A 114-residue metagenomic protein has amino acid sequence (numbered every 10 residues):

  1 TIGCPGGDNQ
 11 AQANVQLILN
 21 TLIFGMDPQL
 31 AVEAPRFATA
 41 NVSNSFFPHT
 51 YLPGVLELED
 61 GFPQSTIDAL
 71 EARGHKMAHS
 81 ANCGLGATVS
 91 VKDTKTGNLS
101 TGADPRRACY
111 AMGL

Functional and structural regions predicted by a protein language model:
T1-S80: Proteins synthesized as precursors that undergo proteolytic processing into mature forms
E57-L114: Cofactor-centric catalytic regions
